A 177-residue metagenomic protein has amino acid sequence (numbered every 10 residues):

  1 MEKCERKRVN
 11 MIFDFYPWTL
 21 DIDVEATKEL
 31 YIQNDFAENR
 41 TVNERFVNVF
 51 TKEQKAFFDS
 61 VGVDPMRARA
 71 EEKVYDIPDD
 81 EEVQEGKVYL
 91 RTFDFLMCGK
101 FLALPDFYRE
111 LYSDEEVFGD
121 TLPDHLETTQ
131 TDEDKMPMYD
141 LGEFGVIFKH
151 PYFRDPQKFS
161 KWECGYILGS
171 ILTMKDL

Functional and structural regions predicted by a protein language model:
M1-V61, R67: N-terminal cysteine/histidine-rich coordination modules
E2, D23, N39-R40, T51 (+6 more regions): Serine/threonine-rich low-complexity intrinsically disordered regions
E2-P17, L122-H125, Q130, G145 (+1 more regions): N-terminal alpha-helical interaction blocks
W18, E25, K100-L104, P151 (+1 more regions): Generic structural motif
F58, F95-M97, I167-G169: Generic structural hydrophobic/aromatic packing signal, biased to beta-strands
G62-V146: Domain-exit/linker segments immediately C-terminal to small folded modules
L126-L177: Glycine-rich, aromatic-bearing surface loops/beta-hairpins
